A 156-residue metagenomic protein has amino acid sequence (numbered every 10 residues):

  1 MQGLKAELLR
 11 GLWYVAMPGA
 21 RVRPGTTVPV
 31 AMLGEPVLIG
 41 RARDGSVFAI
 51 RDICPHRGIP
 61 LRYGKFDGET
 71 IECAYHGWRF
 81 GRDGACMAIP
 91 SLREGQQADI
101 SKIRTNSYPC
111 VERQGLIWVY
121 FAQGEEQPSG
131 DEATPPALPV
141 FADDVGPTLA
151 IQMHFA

Functional and structural regions predicted by a protein language model:
M1-V47, D67, G81-A156: Rieske [2Fe-2S] iron-sulfur-binding subdomain
C54, C73: Short cysteine-rich clusters marking metal-coordination/redox-active sites
H56-I59, W78: Short Cys/His-rich local motifs and their 1-3 flanking residues in nucleic-acid-associated proteins and small
P60-Y63, R82: Short, non-ligating residues that shape and space the ligands of small metal-coordination modules and catalytic
